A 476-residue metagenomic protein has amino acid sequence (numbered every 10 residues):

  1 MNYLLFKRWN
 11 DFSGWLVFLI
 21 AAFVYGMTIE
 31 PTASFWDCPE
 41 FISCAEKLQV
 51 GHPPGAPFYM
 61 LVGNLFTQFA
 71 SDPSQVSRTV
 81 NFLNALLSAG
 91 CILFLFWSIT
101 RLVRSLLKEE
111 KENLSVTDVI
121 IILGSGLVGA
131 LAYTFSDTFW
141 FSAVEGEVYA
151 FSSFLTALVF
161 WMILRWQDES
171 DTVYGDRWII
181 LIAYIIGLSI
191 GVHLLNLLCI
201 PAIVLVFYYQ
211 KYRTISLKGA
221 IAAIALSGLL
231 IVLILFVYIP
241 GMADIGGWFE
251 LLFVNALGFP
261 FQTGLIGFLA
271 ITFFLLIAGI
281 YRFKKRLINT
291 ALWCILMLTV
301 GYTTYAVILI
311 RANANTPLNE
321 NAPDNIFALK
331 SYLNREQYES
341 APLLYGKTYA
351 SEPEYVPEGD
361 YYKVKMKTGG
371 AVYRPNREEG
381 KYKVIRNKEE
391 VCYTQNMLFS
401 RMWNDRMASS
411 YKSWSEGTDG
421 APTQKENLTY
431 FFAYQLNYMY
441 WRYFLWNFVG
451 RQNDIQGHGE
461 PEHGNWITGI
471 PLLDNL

Functional and structural regions predicted by a protein language model:
M1-V24, G90, L114-L127, F268-V300: Start-transfer (signal-anchor) and selected internal transmembrane alpha helices of multi-pass inner/ER membrane
F6-F35, Y133-F135, H193, V232-F236 (+1 more regions): Transmembrane signal-anchor helices characteristic of membrane glycosylation enzymes that use polyprenol
W15, F82-L114, L158-M162: Transmembrane-helix motifs of polytopic, lipid-linked glycan transferases
I29-F41, G51-G63, R78, N319-N321 (+1 more regions): Extracytoplasmic catalytic/substrate-binding loops of multi-pass membrane glycan-assembly enzymes
C44-K47, G129-L131, W178-G191: Membrane-interface alpha helices of multi-pass inner-membrane proteins
H52-R78, F82-L86, L93, M439 (+1 more regions): Short hydrophobic/aromatic helix or loop-helix immediately within or flanking a transmembrane segment in polytopic
V116-I120, V159-W178, F207-S216: Membrane-interface transmembrane helices that cradle and orient dolichyl/undecaprenyl
A312-L476: Lumenal/periplasmic acceptor-binding loop at the mouth of the active site in multi-pass, GT-C-fold membrane enzymes
